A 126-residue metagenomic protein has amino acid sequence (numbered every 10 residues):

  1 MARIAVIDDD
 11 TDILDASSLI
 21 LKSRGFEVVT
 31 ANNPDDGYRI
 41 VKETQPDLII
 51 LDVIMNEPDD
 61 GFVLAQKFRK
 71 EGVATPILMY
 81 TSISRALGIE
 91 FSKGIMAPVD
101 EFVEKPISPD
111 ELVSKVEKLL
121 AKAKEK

Functional and structural regions predicted by a protein language model:
D8, D52-V53: Active-site residues of response regulator receiver
D9, M79-R85, P106: Conserved active-site segment of CheY-like receiver
T11-V29, A97: Two-component/phosphorelay signaling modules centered on CheY-like receiver
T30-R39, D60-G61: Helix N-cap/capping motif at the beta->alpha junctions
K42-T44, F68-A74: Conserved phosphotransfer cores of two-component systems
T44-L51: Active-site beta3 strand of CheY-like receiver
D59-V63, K70, I83-V103, D110 (+1 more regions): Alpha4 helix (beta4-alpha4-beta5 surface) of REC/receiver domains from two-component response regulators
E117-K126: The C-terminal output helix
